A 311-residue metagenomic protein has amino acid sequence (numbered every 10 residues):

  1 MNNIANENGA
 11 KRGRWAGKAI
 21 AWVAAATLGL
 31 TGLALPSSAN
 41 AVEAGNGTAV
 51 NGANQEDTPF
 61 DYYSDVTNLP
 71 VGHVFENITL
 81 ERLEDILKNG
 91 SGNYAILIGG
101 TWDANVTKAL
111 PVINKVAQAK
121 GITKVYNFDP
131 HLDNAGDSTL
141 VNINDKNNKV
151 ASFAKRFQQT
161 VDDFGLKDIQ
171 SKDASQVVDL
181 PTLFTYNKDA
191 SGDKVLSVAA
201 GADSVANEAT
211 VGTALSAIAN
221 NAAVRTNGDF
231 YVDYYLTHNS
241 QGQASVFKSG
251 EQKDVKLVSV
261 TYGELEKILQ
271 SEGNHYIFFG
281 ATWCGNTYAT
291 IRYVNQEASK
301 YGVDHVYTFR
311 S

Functional and structural regions predicted by a protein language model:
M1-V23: Bacterial Sec-dependent N-terminal signal peptides
R14-A16, G29-A39: C-terminal segment of classical bacterial N-terminal signal peptides
A24, A41-S91, A200, S204-E272: N-terminal leader/targeting and pre-domain segments
G72-N77, I98, I122-Q159, V258-S259 (+2 more regions): Thiol-based oxidoreductase modules, predominantly thioredoxin-like and allied folds used for disulfide exchange
N89-T101, I113, Q270-T282, V294: Short active-site neighborhood of thiol/selenol oxidoreductases, capturing the structured segment around
T101-N105, H131-N134, A190-S191, A202-V205 (+1 more regions): Solvent-exposed loop/turn segments at secondary-structure junctions within structured extracellular/periplasmic domains
N105-K120, N286-Y301: Typically the conserved alpha-helix immediately C-terminal to a functionally engaged Cys/Sec in thioredoxin-like
S175-A200: A short, hydrophobic beta-strand/beta-hairpin element that forms part of a small beta-sheet core
